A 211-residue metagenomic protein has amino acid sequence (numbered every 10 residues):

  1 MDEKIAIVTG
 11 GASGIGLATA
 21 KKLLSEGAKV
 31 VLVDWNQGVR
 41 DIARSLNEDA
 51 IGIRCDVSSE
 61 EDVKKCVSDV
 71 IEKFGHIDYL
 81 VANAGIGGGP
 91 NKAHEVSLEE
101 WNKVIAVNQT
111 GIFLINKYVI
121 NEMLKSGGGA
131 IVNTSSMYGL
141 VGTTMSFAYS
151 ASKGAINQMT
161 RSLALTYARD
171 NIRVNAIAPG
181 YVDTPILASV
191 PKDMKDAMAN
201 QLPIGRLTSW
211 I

Functional and structural regions predicted by a protein language model:
A12-S13: Conserved glycine-rich cofactor-binding loop
E26-D41: Conserved glycine-rich Rossmann-like NAD(P)H-binding loop of the short-chain dehydrogenase/reductase
N91-A93, S97-N102, L187, M198: Substrate-binding pocket helix/loop in short-chain dehydrogenase/reductase
N116, S152, T160: Active-site helix of classical SDR
N121, L165-R169: Alpha-helical segment proximal to the catalytic Tyr-Lys
S136: Residue(s) in the substrate-gating loop at a strand-loop-helix junction that position the organic substrate next
L202-I211: A conserved structural motif in NAD(P)-dependent oxidoreductases
